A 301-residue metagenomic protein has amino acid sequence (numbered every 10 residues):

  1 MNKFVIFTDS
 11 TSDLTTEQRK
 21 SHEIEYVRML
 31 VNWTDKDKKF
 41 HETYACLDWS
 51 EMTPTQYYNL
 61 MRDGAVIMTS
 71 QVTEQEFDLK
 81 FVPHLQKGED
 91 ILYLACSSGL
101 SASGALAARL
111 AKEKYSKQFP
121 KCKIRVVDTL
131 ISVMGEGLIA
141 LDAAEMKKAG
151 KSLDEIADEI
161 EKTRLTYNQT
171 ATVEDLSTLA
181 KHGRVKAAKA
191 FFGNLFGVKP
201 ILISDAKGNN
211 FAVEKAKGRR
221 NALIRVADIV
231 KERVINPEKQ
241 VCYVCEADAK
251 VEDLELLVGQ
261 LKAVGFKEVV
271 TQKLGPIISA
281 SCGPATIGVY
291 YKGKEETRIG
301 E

Functional and structural regions predicted by a protein language model:
K3, T11-R19, I24-E25, L30-K39 (+6 more regions): Mixed-charge interfacial surface used for oligomerization/domain docking and macromolecular partner engagement
V5-E76: N-terminal glycine-rich anion-binding loop in soluble enzyme alpha/beta folds
L47, I67-E74, S97-S101, T129-V133: Short gly/ser-rich anion-binding loops that grip negatively charged ligand groups
M61-R62, F81, L85, E295: Generic alpha-helical secondary structure signal
E74-G104: N-terminal glycine-rich phosphate/adenylate-binding segment common to multiple enzyme folds
